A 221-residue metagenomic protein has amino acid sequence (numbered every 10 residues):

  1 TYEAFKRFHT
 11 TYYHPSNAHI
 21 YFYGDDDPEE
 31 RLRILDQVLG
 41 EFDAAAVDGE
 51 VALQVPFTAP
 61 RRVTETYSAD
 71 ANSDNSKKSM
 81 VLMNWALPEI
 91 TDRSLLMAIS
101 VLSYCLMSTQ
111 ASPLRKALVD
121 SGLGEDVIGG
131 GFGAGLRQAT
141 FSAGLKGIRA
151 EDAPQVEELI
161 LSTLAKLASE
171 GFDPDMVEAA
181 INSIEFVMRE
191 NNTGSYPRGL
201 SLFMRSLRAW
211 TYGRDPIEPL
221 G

Functional and structural regions predicted by a protein language model:
T1-F57, A71-A98, Y104-G221: Charge-rich, well-structured scaffold segments of protease-associated domains
R61-A69: Short amphipathic
